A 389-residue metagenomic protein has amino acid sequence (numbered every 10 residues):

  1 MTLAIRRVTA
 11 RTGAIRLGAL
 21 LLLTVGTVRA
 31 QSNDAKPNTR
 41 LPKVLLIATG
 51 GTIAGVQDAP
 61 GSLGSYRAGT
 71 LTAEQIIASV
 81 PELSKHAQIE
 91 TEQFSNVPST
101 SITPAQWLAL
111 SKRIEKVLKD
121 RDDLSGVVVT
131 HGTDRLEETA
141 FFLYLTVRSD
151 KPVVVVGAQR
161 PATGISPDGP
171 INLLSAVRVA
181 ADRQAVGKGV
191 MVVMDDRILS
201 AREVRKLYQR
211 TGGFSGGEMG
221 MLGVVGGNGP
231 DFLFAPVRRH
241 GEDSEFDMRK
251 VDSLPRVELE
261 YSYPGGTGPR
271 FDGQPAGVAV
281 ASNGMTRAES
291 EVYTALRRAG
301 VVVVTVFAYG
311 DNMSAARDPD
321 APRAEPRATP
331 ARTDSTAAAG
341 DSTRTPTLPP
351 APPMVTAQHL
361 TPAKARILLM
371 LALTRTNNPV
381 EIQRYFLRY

Functional and structural regions predicted by a protein language model:
M1-R11: N-terminal secretory signal peptides that target proteins for export/translocation
A14-G26: Bacterial N-terminal signal peptides
Q31-V117, R327-A328, R332, D341-T345 (+1 more regions): ATP/NTP phosphate-donor binding region
L41, I47, T72, S79-L83 (+1 more regions): Accessory alpha-helical/coil subdomains and C-terminal extensions that flank or cap enzyme catalytic cores
R121-L136, Q274-G284: Short acidic, glycine-rich surface-loop motifs adjacent to enzyme active sites
V129-K151, A288-L296: Short Gly/Thr/Asp-enriched flexible loops that form oxyanion-binding sites at enzyme active sites
V155-G227: Internal gly/pro-rich beta-alpha loop/helix module that stabilizes soluble enzyme cofactors or their anionic handles
M285-Y389: C-terminal non-catalytic interaction/assembly regions of soluble proteins
